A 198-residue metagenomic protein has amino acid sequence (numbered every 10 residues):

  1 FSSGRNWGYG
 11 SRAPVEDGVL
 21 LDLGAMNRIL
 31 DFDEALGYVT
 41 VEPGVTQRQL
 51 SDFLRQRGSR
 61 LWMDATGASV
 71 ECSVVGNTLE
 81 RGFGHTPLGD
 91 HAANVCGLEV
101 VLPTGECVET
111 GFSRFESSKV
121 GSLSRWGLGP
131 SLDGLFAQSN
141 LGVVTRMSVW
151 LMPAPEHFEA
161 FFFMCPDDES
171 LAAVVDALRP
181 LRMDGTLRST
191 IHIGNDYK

Functional and structural regions predicted by a protein language model:
F1-G10, A65-S73, G194-Y197: Short, glycine/charge-rich beta-strand/loop segments that flank catalytic centers and engage negatively charged groups
F1-M26: Glycine-rich N-terminal segment of FAD-binding domains in flavoprotein oxidoreductases, spanning the beta-loop-helix
G18, L36-T40: A generic structural signal for beta-strand entry/edge sites
I29-F32, T40-P43, R48-R179: FAD-binding subdomain of flavoenzyme oxidoreductases
L61-T66, V175, L181-K198: Flexible, glycine/charged-enriched surface loops at secondary-structure junctions
